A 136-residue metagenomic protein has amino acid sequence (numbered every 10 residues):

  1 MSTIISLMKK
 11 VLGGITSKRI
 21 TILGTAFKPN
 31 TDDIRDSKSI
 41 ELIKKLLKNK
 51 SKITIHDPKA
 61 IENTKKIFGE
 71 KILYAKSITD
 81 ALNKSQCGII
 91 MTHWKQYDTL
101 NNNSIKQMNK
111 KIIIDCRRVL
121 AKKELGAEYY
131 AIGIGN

Functional and structural regions predicted by a protein language model:
M1-N136: Structural/interface elements that position substrates and couple domains in central-metabolism enzymes
